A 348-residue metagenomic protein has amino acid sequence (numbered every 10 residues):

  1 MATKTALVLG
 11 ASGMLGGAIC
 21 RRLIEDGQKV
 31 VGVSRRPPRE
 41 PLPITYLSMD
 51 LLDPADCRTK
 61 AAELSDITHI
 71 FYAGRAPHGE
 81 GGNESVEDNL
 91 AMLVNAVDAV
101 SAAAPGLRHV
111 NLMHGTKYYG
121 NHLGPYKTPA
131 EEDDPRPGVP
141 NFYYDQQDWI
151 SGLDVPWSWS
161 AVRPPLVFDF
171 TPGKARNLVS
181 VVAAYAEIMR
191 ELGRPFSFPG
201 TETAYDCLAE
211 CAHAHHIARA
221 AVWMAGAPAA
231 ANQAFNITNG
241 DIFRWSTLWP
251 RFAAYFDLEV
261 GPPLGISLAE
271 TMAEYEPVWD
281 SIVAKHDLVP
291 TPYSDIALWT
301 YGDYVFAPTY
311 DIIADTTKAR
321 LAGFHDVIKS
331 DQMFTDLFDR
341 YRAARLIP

Functional and structural regions predicted by a protein language model:
K4-D26: N-terminal Rossmann NAD(P)H-binding glycine-rich loop of SDR-like oxidoreductase domains
A18-R22, A99, R251: Rossmann-fold NAD(P)-dependent oxidoreductase module
Q28-R39: Conserved glycine-rich Rossmann-like NAD(P)H-binding loop of the short-chain dehydrogenase/reductase
P38-N95: NAD(P)H-binding glycine-rich loop region in Rossmannoid oxidoreductase-like domains and their noncatalytic homologs
T68-Y72, E84-S85, A91-F142, S160: Conserved Rossmann-fold NAD(P)-dependent oxidoreductase catalytic core, especially the SDR/UDP-sugar
D145, N177-V181, G200-A225, N232-Q233: Substrate-positioning beta->alpha
W149-N177: Conserved beta-loop-beta element that borders a ligand/cofactor-binding pocket
I217-G302, D315-T317, L321, F338-D339 (+1 more regions): Mid/C-terminal beta-alpha module of Rossmann-like enzyme folds, strongest in SDR-family dehydrogenases/epimerases
